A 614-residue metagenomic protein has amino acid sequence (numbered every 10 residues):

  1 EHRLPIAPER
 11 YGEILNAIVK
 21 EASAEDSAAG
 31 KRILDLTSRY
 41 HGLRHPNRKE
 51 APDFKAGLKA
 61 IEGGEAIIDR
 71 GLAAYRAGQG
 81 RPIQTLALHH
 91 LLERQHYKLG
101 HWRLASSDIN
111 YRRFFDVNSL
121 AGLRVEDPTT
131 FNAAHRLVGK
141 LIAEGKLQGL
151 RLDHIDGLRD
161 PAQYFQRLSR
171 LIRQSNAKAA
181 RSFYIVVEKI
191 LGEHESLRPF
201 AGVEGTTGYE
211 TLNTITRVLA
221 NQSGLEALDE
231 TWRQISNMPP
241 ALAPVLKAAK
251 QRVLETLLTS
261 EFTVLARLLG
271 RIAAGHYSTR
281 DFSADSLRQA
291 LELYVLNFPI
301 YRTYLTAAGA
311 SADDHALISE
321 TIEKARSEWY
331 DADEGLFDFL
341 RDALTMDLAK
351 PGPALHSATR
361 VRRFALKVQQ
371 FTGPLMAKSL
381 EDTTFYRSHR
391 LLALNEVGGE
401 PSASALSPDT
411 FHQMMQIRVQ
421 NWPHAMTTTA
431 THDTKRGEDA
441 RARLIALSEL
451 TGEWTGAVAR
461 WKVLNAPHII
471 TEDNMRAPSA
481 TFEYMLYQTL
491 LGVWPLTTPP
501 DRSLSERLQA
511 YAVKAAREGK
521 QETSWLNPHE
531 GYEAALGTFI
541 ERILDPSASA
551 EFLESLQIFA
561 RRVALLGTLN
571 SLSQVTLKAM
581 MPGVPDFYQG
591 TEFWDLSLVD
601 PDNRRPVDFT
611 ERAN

Functional and structural regions predicted by a protein language model:
E1-N614: Catalytic cores of glycan-processing enzymes that make or break glycosidic bonds
